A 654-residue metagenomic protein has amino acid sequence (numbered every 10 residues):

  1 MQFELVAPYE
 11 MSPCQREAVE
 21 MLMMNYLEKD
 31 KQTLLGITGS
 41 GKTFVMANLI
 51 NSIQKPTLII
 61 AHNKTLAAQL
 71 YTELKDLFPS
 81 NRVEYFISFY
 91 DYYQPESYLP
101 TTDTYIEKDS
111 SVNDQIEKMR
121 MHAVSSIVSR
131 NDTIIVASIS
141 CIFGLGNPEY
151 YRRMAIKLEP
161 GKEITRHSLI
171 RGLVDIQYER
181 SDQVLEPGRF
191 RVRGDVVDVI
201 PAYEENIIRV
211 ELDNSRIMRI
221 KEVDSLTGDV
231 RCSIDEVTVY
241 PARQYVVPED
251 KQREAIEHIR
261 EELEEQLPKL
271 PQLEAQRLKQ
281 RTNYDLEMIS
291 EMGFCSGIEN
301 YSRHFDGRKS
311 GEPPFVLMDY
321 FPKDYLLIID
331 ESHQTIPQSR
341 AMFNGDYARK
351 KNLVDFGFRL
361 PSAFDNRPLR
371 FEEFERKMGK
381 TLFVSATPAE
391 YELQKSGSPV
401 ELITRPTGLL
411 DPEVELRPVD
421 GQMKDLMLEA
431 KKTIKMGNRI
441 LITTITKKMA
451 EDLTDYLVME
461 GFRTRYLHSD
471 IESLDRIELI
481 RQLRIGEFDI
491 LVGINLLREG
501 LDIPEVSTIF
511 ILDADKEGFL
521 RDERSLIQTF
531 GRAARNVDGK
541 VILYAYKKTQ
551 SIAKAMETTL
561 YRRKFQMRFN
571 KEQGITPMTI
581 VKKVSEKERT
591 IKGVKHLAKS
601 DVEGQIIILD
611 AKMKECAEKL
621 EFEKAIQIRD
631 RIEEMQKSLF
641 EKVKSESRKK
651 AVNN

Functional and structural regions predicted by a protein language model:
M1-K583, R589, A598, V602 (+1 more regions): ASCE RecA-like P-loop NTPase motor cores that couple ATP hydrolysis to mechanical translocation on nucleic acids
R253-H258, E262, Q272, K583 (+2 more regions): C-terminal-biased regions
